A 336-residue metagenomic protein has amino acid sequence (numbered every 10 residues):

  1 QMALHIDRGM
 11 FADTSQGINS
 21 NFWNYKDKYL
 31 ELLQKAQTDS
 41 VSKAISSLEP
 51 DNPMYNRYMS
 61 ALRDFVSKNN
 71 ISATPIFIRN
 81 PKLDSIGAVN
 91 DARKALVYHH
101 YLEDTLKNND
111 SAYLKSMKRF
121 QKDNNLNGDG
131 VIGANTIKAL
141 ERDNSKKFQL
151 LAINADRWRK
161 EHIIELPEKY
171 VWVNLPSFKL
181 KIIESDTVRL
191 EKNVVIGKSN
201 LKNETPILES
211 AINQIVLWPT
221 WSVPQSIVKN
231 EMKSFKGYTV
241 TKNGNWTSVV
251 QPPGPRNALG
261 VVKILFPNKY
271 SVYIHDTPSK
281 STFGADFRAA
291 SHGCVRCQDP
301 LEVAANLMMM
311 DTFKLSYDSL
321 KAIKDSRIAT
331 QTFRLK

Functional and structural regions predicted by a protein language model:
Q1-K68: N-terminal helix-rich structural modules
S42-K336: Well-ordered beta-sheet/strand-loop patches within structured domains
